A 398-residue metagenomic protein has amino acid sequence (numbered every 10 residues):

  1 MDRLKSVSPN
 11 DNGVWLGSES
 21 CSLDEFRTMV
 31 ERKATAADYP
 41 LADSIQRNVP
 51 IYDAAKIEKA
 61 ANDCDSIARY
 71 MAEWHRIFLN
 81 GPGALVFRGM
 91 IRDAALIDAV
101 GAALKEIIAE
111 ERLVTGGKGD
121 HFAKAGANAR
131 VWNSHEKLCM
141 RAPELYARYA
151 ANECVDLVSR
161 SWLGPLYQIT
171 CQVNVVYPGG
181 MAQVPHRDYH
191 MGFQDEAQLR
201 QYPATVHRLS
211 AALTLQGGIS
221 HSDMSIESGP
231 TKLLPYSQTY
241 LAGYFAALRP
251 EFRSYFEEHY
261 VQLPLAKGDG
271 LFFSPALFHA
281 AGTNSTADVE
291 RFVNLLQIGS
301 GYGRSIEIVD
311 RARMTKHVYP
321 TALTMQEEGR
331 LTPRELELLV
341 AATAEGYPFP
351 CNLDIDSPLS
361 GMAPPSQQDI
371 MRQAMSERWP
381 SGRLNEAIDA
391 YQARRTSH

Functional and structural regions predicted by a protein language model:
M1-N80, L339-P350, P358-H398: Fe(II)/2-oxoglutarate
L4, K59-S66, H221-E227, T231-K232 (+1 more regions): Active-site environment of non-heme Fe oxygenases that use a 2-His-1-carboxylate facial triad
S20, R27-E196: Non-heme Fe(II)-dependent double-stranded beta-helix
A84, Q168-T170, A212-G218, S228 (+2 more regions): Extracellular structured ligand-interaction cores
W162, E196, Y202-I226, Y236 (+2 more regions): Short, conserved beta-strand element in jelly-roll/cupin
P185-D188, G192-Q194, K232-F252: Active-site-proximal segments of catalytic enzyme domains that coordinate small-molecule cofactors or metal ions
A246-T321: Catalytic core of Fe(II)/2-oxoglutarate
L295, Y302-S381: C-terminal hydrophobic structural anchor segments that stabilize assembly/packing rather than catalytic chemistry
